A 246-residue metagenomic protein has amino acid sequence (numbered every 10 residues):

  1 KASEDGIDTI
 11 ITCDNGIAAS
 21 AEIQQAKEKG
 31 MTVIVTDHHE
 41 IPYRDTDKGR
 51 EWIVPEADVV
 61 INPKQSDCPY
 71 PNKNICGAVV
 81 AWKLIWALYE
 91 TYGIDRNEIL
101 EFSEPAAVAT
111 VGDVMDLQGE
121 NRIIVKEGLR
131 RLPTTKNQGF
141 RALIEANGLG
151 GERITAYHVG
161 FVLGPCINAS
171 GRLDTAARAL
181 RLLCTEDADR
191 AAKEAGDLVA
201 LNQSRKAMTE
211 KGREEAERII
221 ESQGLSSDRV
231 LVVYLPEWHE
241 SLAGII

Functional and structural regions predicted by a protein language model:
K1-T9, D14, K29-G30, K48 (+2 more regions): Hydrophobic helix-and-loop "lid/oligomerization" segment in the mid-to-C-terminal part of catalytic domains
K1-V80, N97-L100: Hydrophobic, small-residue-rich alpha-helical packing segments that form membrane-like cores
P71, L84-T91: Metal-dependent de-N-acetylase/amidase catalytic core
V80-K83, A107: Active-site-proximal C-terminal subdomain of hydrolase catalytic domains
